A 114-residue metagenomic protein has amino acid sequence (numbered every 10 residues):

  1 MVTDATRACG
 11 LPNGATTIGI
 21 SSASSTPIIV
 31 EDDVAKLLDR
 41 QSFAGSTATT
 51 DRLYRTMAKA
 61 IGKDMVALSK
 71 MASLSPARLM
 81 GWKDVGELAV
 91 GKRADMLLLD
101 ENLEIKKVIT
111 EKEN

Functional and structural regions predicted by a protein language model:
M1-T3, A8-K92, M96-L99: His/Asp/Glu-enriched, well-ordered alpha-helical/loop segment that forms or immediately abuts the divalent-metal
E111-K112: Glycine-centered positions in the ABC transporter ATPase nucleotide-binding domain
